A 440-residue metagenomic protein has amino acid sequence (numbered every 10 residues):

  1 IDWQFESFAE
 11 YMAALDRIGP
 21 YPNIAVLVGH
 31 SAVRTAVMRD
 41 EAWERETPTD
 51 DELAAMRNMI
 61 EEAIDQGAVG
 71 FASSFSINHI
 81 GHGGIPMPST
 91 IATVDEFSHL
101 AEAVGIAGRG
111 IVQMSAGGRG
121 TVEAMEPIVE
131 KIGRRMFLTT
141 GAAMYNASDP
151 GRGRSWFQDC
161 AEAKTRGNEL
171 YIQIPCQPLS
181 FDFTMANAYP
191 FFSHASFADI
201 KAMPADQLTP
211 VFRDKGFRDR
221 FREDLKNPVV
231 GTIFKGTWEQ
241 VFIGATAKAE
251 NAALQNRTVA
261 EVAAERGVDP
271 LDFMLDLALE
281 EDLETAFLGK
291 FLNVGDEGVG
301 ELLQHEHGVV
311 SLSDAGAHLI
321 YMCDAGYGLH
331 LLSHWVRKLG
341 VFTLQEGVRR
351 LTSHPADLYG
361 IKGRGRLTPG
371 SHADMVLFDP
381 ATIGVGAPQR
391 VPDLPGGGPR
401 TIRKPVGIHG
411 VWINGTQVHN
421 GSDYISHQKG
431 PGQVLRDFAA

Functional and structural regions predicted by a protein language model:
I1-M12, S31-A32, R39-A55, M59-I64 (+4 more regions): Polyanionic/metal-chelating signatures
I24, G67, Q173, G267 (+6 more regions): Divalent metal-coordination and catalytic microenvironments
A32-T35, N78-G83, R119-A124, M144-P150 (+7 more regions): Flexible loop/turn segments at secondary-structure boundaries
E62-G120: Divalent metal-binding pocket/active-site signature
D272, V310, G326-H330, H334 (+3 more regions): Feature representing long, continuous alpha-helical segments
T285-N293, V299, L344-V348, A356-R390: Acidic, glycine-enriched loop/beta-strand segments at the rims of small-molecule binding/catalytic pockets
D296-V299, L303, S313-Q345, Y359: Substrate-recognition/cap regions that form aromatic- and gly/pro-loop-enriched pockets for small-molecule ligands
E301-G308, A325-Y327, L377-P431: C-terminal cap of metal-dependent C-N hydrolases
